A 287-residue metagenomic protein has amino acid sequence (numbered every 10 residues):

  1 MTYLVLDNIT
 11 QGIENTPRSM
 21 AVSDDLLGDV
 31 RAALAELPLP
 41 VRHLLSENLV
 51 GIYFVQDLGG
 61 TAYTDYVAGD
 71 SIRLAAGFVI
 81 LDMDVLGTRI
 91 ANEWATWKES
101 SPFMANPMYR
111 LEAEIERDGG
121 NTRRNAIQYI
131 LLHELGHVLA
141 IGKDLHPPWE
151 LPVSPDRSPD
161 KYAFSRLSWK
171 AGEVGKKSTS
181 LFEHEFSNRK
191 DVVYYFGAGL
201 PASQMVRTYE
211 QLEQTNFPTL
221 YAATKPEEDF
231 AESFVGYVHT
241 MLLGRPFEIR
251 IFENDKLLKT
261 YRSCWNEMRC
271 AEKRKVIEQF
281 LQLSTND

Functional and structural regions predicted by a protein language model:
M1-D24, Q214, D255-L258: Acidic/histidine-rich, surface-exposed loop or edge segments in extracytoplasmic proteins
T2, V192-D287: Pan-zinc metallopeptidase signature
L26-N106: Auxiliary, metal-adjacent structural segments of Zn-dependent hydrolase domains
V79-D82, V138, D229-S233: Structural recognition of the beta-strand scaffold that forms the well-ordered cores of secreted hydrolase catalytic
P102-P107, S165-L212: A structural motif
Y109-L131: Short pre-active-site segment immediately N-terminal to the catalytic Zn-binding motif
D118-G119, A126, P152, R157-A163 (+2 more regions): Extracytoplasmic/secretory-pathway proteins
E134-L151: Catalytic Zn2+-binding segment of zinc metalloproteases
